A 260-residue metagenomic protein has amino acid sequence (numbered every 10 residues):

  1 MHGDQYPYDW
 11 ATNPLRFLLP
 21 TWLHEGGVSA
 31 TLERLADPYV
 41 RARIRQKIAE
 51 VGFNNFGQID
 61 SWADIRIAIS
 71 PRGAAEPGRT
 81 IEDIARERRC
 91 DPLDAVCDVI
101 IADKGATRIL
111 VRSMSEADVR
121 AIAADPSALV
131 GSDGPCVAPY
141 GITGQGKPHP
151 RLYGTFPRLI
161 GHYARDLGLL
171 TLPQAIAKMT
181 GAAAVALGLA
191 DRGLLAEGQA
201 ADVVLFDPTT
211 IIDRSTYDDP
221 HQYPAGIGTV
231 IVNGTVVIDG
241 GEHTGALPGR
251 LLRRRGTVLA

Functional and structural regions predicted by a protein language model:
M1-G168: Active-site neighborhoods of metal-dependent hydrolases
D4, R89, D133, A175 (+4 more regions): Divalent metal-coordination and catalytic microenvironments
D37, R120-S127, S132-D133, V137 (+1 more regions): C-terminal cap of metal-dependent C-N hydrolases
L93-C97, T180-A183, P248: Alpha-helical structural signal
A95, G240-G241, R255: Short linear motifs in exposed loops
T107-S113, V119, L167-I176, A184-H221: Acidic, glycine-enriched loop/beta-strand segments at the rims of small-molecule binding/catalytic pockets
V137, Q145, H149, P157-L169 (+4 more regions): Feature captures the catalytic cores and cofactor-binding loops of soluble hydro-lyases/lyases that act on carboxylate
L252-A260: Short, solvent-exposed cationic patches
